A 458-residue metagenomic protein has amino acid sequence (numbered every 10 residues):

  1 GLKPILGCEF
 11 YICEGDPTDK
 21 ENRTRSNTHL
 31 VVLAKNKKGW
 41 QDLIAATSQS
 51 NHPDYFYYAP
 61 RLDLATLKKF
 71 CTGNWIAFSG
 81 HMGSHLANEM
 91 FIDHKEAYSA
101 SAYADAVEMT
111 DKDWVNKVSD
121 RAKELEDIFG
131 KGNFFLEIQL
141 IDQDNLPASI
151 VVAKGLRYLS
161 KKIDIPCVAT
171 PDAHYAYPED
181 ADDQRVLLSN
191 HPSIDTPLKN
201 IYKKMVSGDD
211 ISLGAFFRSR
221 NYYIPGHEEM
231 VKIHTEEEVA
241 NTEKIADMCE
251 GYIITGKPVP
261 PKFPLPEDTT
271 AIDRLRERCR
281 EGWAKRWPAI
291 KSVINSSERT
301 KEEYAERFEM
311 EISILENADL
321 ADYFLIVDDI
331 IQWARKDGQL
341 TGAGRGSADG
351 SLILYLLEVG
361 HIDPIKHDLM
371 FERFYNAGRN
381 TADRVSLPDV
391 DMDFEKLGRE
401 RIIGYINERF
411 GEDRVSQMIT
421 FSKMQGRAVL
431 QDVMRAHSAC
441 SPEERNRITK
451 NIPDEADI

Functional and structural regions predicted by a protein language model:
G1-I458: Alpha-helical scaffold/interaction cores of sigma-54-like transcription cofactors and many family A DNA polymerases
